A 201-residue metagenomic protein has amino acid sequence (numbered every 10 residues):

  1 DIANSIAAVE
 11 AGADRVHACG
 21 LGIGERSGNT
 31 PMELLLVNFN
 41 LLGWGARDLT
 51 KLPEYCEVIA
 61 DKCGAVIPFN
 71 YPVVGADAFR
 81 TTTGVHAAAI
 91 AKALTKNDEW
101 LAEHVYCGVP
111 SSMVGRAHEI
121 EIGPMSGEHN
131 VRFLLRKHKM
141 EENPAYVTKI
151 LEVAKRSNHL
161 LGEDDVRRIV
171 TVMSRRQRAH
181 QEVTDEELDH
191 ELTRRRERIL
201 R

Functional and structural regions predicted by a protein language model:
D1, I23-S27, D77-R80: Flexible loop/turn segments at secondary-structure boundaries
D1-A11: Catalytic cores of alpha/beta
A7, T30-L34, H159-L160: Short low-complexity, flexible loop/linker segments enriched in glycine and/or proline with clustered acidic
V9-V16, L42-A46: Secondary-structure transition/capping motifs at alpha-helix termini and the adjoining loop/turn into the next element
A11-P31: Glycine-rich phosphate-binding active-site loops on the catalytic face of alpha/beta enzymes
G12, L35, L135: Conserved, mostly hydrophobic/aromatic
G24-L49: C-terminal helical cap(s) of enzyme catalytic domains, especially alpha/beta-barrels
G45-R201: A mid-to-C-terminal "edge-of-domain" accessory segment
